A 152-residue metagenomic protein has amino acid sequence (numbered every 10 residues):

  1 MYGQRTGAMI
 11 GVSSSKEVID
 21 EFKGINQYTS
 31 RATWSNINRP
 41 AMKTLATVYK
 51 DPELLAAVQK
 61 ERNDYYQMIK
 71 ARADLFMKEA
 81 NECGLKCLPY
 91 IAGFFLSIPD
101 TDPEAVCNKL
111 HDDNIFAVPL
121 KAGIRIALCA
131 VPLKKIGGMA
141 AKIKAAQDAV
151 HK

Functional and structural regions predicted by a protein language model:
M1-K60: Conserved core segment of the aminotransferase class I/II
R5, A92-F94, A122-R125: Short amphipathic alpha-helical segments
S30-W34, Y65, L128, P132: Generic alpha-helical structural element
A32, C83-L85, N114: Generic recognition of flexible, low-complexity loop/linker segments
R39, K50, E104-K152: PLP-dependent enzyme catalytic core of the Aspartate aminotransferase-like
A57-K109, A130: Conserved PLP-binding catalytic core of the aspartate aminotransferase-like
